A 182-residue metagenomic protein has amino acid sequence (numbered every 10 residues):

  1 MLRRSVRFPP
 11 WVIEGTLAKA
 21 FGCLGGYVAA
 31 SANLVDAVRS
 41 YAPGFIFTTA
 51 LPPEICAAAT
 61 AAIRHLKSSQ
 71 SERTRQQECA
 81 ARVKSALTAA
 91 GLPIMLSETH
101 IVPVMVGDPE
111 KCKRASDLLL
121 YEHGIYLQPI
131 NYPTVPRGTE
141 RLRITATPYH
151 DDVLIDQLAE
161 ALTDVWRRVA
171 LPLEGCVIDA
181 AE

Functional and structural regions predicted by a protein language model:
M1-V12: Active-site pre-lysine segment of PLP-dependent enzymes
L2, T60-Y126: Conserved PLP-dependent catalytic core of the aminotransferase class-I/II
S5, L87, P109, P133 (+2 more regions): Pyridoxal 5′-phosphate
I13-E14, F21-R73: Conserved core segment of the aminotransferase class I/II
A29, P103-G107, T145-T147: Short hydrophobic/aromatic beta-strand micro-patches that form the beta-sheet surface supporting nucleotide- or nucleic
I46, Y121-Y126, L162-A170: A common structural junction motif
Q128-N131: Cytosolic Rossmann-like ligand/nucleotide-binding regulatory domains
T134-E182: PLP-dependent enzyme catalytic core of the Aspartate aminotransferase-like
